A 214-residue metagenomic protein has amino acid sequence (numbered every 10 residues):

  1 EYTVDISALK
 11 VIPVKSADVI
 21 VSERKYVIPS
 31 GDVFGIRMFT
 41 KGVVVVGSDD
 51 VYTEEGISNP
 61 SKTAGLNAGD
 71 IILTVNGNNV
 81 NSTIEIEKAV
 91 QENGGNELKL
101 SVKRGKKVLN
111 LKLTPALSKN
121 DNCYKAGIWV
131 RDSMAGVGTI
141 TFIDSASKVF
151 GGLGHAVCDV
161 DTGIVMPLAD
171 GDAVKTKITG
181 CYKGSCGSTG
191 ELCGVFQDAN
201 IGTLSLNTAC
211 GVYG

Functional and structural regions predicted by a protein language model:
Y2, I72-L73, L98, K119 (+1 more regions): Generic structural signal for buried aliphatic residues
I6-K10, V14-R24, F34, N67 (+1 more regions): PDZ-domain C-terminal substructure recognizer with occasional recognition of PDZ-binding tails
G35, F39-G65: PDZ/PDZ-like groove recognition
V45, S61, G69-I72, L100 (+2 more regions): Terminal peptide-recognition signature
D50-T53, I57-S58, L73-G77, E87 (+1 more regions): Second-shell loop/turn segments in exported
Y52-T53, E87, E97, V108-L109 (+2 more regions): Short beta-strands and strand-coil junctions in structured, solvent-facing domains, enriched
S61-T83: Conserved PDZ fold ligand-binding element
A116-G214: Serine endopeptidase catalytic core focused on the charge-relay Asp
